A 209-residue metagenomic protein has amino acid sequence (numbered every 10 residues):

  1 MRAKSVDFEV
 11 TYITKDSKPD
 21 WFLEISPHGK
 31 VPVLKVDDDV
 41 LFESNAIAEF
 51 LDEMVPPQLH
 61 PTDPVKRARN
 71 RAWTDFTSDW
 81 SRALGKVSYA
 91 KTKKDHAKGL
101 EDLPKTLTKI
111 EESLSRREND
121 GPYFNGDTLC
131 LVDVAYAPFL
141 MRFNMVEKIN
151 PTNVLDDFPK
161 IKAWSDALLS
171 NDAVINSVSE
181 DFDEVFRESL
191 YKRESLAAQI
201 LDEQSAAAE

Functional and structural regions predicted by a protein language model:
R2-F124, T128, R193-E209: GST-like domain detector, emphasizing the conserved glutathione-binding G-site in the N-terminal thioredoxin-like
D20, R187-E188: Short Asp/Glu-rich motifs
A72, F76-D79, K109, A137-R142 (+1 more regions): Alpha-helical scaffold segments in carbohydrate-active enzymes
W73, V87, S113, W164-A167 (+2 more regions): Residues that form generic nucleotide/phosphate-binding pockets
F124-I149, V154-A163, L168: GST superfamily/GST-like fold recognition
D156-R187: A contiguous, mid-protein "functional segment" used to position or interact with cofactors/ions or partner subunits
